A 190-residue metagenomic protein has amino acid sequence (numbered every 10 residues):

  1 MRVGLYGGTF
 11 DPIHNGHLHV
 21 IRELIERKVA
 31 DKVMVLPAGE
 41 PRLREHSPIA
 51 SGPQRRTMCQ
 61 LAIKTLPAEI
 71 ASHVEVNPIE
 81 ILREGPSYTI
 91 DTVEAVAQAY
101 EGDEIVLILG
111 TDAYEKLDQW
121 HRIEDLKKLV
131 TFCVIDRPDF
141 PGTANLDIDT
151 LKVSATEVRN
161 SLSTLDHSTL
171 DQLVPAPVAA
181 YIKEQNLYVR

Functional and structural regions predicted by a protein language model:
M1-R190: Nucleotidyltransferase catalytic core that binds NTPs
